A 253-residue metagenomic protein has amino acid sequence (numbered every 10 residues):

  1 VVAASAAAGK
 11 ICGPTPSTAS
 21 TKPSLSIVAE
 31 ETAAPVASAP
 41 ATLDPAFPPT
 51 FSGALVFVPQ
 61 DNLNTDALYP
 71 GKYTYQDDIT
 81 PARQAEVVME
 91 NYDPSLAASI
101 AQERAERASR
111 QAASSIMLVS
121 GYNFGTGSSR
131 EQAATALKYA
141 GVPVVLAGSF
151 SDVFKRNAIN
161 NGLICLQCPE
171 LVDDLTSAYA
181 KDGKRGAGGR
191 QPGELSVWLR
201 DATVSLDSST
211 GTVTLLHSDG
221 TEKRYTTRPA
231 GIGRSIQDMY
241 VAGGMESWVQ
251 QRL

Functional and structural regions predicted by a protein language model:
V1-L253: Fe-S-dependent hydro-lyases/dehydratases of central metabolism
